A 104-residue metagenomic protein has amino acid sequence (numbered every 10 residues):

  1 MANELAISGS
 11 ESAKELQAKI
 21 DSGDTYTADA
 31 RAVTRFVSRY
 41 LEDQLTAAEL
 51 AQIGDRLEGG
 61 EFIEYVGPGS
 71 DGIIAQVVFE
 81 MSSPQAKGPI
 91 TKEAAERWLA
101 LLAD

Functional and structural regions predicted by a protein language model:
M1-D104: Acidic, Ser/Pro/Thr-rich low-complexity regulatory regions and the short amphipathic helical interaction modules they
